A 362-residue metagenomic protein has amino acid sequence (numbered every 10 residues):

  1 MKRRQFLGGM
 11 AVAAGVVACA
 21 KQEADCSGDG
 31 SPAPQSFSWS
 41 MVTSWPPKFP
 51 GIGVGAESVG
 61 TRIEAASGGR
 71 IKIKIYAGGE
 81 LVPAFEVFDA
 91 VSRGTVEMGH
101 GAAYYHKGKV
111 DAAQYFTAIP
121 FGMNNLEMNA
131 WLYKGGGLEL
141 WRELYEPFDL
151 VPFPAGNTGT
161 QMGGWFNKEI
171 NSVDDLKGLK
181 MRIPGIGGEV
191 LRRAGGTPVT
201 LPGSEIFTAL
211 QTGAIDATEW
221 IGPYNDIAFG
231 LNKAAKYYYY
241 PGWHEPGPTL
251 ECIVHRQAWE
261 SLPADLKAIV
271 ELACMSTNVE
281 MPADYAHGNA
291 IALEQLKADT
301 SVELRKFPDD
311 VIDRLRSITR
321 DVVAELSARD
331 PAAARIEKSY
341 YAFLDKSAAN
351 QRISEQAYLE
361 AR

Functional and structural regions predicted by a protein language model:
K2-M128, L138, E143-R362: N-terminal secretory/targeting leader peptides
